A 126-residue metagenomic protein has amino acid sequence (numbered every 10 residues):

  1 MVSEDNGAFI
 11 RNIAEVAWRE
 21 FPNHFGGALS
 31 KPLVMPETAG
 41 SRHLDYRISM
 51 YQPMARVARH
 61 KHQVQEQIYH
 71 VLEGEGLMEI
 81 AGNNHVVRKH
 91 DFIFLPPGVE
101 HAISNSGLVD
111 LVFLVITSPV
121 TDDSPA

Functional and structural regions predicted by a protein language model:
M1-H43, A58, S124-A126: A short, N-terminal "cap"/entry segment at the start of jelly-roll beta-barrel domains of the cupin/DSBH fold
V34-M35, R47-Q63, P97: Conserved short histidine dyad/triad with adjacent acidic residue
A39, V64, L108-V109: Short strand-connecting beta-turns/loops that link adjacent beta-strands
A58-H60, M78-E79, L95, H101-L108: Short beta-strand His + acidic residue motifs that chelate non-heme Fe in jelly-roll/DSBH and cupin folds
V64-E66, V71-G76: Glycine- and acidic-residue-biased ligand/ion/polar-headgroup-sensing regions
G82-P97: Short acidic-glycine-tyrosine-enriched beta hairpin
G98-V99, S118: Short, surface-exposed secondary-structure boundary micro-motifs
V109-S124: A short hydrophobic beta-strand segment most commonly corresponding to one strand of the jelly-roll/cupin
